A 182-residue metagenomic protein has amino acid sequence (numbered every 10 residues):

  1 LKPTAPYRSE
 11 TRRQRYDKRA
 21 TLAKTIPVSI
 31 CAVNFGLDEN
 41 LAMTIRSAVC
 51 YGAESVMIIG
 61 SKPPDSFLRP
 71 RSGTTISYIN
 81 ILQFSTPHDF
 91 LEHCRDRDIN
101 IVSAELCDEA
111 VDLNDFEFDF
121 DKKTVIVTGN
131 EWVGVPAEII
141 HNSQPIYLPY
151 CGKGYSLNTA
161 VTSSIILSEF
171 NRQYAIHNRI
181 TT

Functional and structural regions predicted by a protein language model:
L1-T182: Post-transcriptional modification and biogenesis factors for structured RNAs of the translation apparatus
